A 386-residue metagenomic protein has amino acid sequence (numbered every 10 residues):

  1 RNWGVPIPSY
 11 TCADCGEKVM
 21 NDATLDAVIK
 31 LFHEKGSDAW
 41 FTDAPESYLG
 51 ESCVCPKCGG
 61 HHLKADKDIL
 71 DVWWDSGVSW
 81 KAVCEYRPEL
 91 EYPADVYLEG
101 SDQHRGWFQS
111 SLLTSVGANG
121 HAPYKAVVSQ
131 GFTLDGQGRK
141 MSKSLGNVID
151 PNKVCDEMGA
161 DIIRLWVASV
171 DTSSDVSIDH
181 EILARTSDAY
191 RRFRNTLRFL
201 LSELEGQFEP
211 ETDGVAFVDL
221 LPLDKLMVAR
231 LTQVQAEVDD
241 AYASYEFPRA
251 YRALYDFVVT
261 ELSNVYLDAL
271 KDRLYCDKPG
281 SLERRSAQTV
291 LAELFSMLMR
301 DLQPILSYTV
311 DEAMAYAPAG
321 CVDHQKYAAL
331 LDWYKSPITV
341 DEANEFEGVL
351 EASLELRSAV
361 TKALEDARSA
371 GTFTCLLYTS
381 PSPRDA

Functional and structural regions predicted by a protein language model:
R1-E205, M227-L270, V290-R300: Structured secondary-structure scaffolds
D26-E34, S47, Q325, G348 (+2 more regions): Polar/charged alpha-helical tracts
L63, Q207-A236, L267-A363, A370-G371 (+1 more regions): Acidic, turn-prone loop/beta-hairpin segments
P381-D385: A short, hydrophobic C-terminal helix/tail in secreted or cell-surface proteins
